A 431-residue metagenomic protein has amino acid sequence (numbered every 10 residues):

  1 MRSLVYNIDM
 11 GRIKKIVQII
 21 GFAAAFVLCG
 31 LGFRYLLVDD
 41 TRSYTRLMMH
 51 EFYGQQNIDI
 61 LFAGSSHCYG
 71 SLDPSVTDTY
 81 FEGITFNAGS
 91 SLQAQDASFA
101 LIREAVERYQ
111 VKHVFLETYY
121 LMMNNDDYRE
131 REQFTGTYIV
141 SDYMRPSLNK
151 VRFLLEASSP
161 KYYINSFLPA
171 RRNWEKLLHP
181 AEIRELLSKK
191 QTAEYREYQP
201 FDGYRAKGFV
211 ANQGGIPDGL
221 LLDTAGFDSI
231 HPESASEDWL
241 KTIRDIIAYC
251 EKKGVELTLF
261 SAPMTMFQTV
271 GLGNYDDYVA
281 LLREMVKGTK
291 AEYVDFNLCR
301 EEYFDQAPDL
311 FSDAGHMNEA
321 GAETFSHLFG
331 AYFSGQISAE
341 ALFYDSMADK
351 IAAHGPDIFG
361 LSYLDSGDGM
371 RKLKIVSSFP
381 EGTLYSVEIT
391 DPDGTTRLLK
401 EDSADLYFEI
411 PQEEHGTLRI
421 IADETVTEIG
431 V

Functional and structural regions predicted by a protein language model:
V17-R34: Hydrophobic membrane-insertion alpha-helices, especially the h-region of bacterial N-terminal signal peptides
L36-Q56: Alpha-helical transmembrane signal-anchor/signal-peptide segments
A63, H67-V151: Membrane-embedded segments
Q133-E251, Y344-D357: Secreted/periplasmic serine-hydrolase-like ester/acetyl group-modifying domain
G271-P356: C-terminal regions of proteins
L398-S403: Short beta-strand segments within Ig-like beta-sandwich modules, predominantly Fibronectin type-III
Y407-G416: Surface-exposed, short loops/turns at beta-strand junctions within beta-sandwich domains
T425-V431: Edge beta-strands of extracellular beta-sandwich domains
